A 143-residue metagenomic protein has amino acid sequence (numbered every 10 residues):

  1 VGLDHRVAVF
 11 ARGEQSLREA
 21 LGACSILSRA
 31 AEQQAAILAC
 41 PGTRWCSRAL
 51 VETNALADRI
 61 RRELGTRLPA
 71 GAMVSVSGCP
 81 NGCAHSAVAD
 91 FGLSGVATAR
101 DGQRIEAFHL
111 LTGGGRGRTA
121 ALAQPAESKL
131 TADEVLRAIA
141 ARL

Functional and structural regions predicted by a protein language model:
V1-Q103: Small-residue-enriched alpha-helical segments and adjacent helix-cap loops that form tight helix-helix packing
A87-L143: Mobile "lid/hinge" segments at catalytic clefts and subdomain interfaces of large enzymes
